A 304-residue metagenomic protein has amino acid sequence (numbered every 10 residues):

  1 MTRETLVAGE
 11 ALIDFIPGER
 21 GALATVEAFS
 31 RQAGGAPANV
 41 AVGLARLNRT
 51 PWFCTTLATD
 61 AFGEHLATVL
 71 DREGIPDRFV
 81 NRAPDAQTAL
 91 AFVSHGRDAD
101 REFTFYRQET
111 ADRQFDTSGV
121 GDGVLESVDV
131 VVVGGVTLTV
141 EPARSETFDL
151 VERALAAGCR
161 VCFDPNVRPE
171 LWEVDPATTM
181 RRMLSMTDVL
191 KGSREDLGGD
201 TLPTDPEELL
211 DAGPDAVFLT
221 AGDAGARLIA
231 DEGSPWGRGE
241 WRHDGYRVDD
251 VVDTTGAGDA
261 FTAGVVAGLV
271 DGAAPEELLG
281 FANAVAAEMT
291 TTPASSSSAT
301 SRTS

Functional and structural regions predicted by a protein language model:
M1-I75: Glycine-rich phosphate/adenosyl-contacting loop at the front of the ribokinase-like
R3-L6, P203-S304: Conserved phosphate-binding/catalytic region of the ribokinase-like
A11, V136, A260: Active-site metal-binding loops of divalent metal-dependent hydrolases
E19-E27, F105, G239-Y246: Short glycine/proline- and charge-enriched loop/turn segments that cap or connect secondary-structure elements
L44, S193, G258: Short, conserved phosphate/pyrophosphate- and ester-handling motifs at nucleotide-, phospho-/glycolipid
T50-V133: Conserved N-terminal subdomain of the carbohydrate kinase-like
V130, G135-E208, A212-A216, G222-A226 (+1 more regions): Conserved beta-alpha-beta core of the PfkB/ribokinase-like small-molecule kinase fold
